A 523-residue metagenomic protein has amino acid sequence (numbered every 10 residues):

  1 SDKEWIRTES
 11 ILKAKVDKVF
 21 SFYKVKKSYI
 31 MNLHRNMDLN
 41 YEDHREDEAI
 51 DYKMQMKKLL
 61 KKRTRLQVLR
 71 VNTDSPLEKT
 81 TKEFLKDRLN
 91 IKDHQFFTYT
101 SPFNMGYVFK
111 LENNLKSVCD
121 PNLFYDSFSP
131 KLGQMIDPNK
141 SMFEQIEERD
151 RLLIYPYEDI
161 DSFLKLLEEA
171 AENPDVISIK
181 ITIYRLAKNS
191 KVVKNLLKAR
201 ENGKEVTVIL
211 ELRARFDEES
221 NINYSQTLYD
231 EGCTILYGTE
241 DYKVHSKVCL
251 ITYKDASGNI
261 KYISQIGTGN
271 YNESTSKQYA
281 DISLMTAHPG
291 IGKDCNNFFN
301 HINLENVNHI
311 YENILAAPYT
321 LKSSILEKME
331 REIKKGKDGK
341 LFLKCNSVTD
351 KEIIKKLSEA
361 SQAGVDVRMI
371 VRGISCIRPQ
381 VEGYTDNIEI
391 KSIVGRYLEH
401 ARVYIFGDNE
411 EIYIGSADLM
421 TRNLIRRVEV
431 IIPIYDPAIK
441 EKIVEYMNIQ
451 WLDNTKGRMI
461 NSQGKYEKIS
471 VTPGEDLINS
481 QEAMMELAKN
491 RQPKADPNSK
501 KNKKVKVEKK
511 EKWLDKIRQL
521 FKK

Functional and structural regions predicted by a protein language model:
S1-L341, E359-A363, S375-E399, V403-K523: N-terminal localization/anchoring segments of enzymes in phospholipid and broader phosphate metabolism
D366-I370: Hydrophobic alpha/beta core scaffold segments
